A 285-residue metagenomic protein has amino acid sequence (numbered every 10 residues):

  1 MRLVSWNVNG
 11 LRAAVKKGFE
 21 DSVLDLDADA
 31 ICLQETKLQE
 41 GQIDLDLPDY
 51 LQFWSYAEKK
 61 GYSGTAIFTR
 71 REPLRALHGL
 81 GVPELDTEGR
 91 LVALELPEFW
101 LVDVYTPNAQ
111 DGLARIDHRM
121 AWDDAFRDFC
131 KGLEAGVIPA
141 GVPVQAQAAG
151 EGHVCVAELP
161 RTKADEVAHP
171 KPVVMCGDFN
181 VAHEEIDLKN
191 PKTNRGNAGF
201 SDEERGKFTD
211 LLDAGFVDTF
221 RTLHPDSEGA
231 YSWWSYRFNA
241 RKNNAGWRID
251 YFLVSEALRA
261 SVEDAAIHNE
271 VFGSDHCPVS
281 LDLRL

Functional and structural regions predicted by a protein language model:
M1-L47, L51, A57-Y62, H78 (+1 more regions): N-terminal, active-site-proximal structural segment of metallo-dependent hydrolase catalytic domains
M1-N9, E98-Q110, C176: Active-site-proximal beta-strand elements of phosphoester/diester hydrolases
N7, V23-G41, L101, A140 (+5 more regions): Active-site beta-strand/loop signature of hydrolases that rely on acidic residues for catalysis
A30, D49-L51, A125-A148, V154-L159 (+2 more regions): Metal-dependent phosphoesterases centered on the DNase I-like endonuclease/exonuclease/phosphatase
K37, Q42-A114, H118: Structured beta-strand-rich core segments of catalytic domains in phosphoester-bond hydrolases
S55-E58, V82-E84, R241-N244, N269-F272: Short Gly/Pro-enriched turn/cap motifs at secondary-structure boundaries
K60-R75, F238-A260: Conserved beta strand-loop-helix elements of the APE1-like EEP
R70, L94-P97, S255-E256, L281-L285: Active-site beta-strand termini and strand-to-loop segments that position acidic
